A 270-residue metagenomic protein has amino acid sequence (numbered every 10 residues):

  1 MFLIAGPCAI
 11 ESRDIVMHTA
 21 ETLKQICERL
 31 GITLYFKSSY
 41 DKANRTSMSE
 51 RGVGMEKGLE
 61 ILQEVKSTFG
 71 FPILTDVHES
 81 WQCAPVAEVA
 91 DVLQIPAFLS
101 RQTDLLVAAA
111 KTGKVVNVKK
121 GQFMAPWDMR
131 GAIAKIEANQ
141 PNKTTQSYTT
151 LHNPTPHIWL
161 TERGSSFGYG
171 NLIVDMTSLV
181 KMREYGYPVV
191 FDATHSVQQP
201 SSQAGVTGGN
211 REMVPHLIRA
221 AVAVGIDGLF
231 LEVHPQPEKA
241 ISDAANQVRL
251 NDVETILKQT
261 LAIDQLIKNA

Functional and structural regions predicted by a protein language model:
L3-G6, L34-S38, I73-T75, L93-I95 (+4 more regions): Hydrophobic faces of well-ordered beta-strands that scaffold small-molecule active sites in alpha/beta enzyme cores
L3-I15, Y35-M55, V233-A244: Glycine-rich, proline-tolerant flexible connector loops at the mouths of alpha/beta enzymes
C8-E21, K119-R130, E162-K181, V197-I218: Active-site glycine- and acidic-residue-rich loops that bind and position anionic ligands or nucleotide-like cofactors
V16-A20, K24, C83, E88-F98 (+2 more regions): A short alpha/beta connector and helix-capping loop motif
T22-L30, E50-L74, A109-V115, L179-V189 (+2 more regions): Alpha-helix-loop-beta-strand connector modules within alpha/beta enzyme cores
S38-P96, R101-L105: N-terminal active-site wall of soluble small-molecule enzyme domains
D41-K42, L99-K181: Conserved anion-binding
M48-E56, V92-L99, Y169-M176, S196-V222 (+3 more regions): Active-site-adjacent loop and "lid" segments of alpha/beta metabolic enzymes
